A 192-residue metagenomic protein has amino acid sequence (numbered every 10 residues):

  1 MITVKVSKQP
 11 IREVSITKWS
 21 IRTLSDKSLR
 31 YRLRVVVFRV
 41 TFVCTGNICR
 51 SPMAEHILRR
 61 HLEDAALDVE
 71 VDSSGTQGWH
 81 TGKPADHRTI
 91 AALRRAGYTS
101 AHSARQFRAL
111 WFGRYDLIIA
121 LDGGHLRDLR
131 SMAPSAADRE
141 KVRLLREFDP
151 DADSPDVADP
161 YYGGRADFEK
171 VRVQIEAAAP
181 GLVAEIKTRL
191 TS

Functional and structural regions predicted by a protein language model:
K5-K8, R12-S15, W19-S28: Low-acidity, Ser/Thr- and Arg-rich intrinsically disordered low-complexity segments
D26, R30-R114, A184-S192: Conserved active-site segments centered on acidic
V37, L117, G123-S192: Phosphate-binding/catalytic loops
S51, L121-D122: Replace "coordinates the UDP/GDP/TDP-sugar" with "coordinates nucleotide-activated sugar donors
